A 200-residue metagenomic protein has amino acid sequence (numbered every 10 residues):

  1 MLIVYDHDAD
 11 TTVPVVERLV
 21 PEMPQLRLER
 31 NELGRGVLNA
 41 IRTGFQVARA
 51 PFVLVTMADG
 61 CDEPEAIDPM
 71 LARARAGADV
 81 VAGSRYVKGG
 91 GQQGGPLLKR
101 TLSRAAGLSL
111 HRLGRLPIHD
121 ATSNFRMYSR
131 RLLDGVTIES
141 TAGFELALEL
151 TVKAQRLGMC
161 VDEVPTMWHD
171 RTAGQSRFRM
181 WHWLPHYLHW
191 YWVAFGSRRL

Functional and structural regions predicted by a protein language model:
M1-D8, R27-N31: Short beta-strand/loop segment that forms part of the nucleotide-sugar
Y5, P21, L113-R115, E139-L200: Hydrophobic helical membrane-anchoring modules
Y5-V13, G60: A conserved acidic beta->alpha catalytic loop
T11, V15-R18, T43, P69: Alpha-helical transmission elements in cytosolic ATPase-linked domains
P14-V15, R75-A76, R131, H189-L200: Terminal low-complexity segments of carbohydrate-biosynthetic enzymes
V20-L26: Short helix-capping segments at alpha-helix termini
E29-V47, F52-V55, P64-F144, D170-W181 (+1 more regions): Acceptor/aglycone-binding surface of glycosyltransferases and processive sugar-polymer synthases
G44, D59, S129, A154 (+1 more regions): Residue-level signature of catalytic and energy-coupling elements of molecular machines, predominantly ATP/GTP-dependent
